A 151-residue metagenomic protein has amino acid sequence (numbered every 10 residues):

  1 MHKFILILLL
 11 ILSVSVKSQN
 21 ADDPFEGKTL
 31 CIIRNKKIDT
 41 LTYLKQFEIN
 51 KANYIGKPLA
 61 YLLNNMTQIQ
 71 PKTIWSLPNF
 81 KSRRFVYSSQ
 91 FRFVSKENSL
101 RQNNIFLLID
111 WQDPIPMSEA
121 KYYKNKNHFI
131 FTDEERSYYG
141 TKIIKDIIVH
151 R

Functional and structural regions predicted by a protein language model:
M1-P24: Bacterial Sec-dependent N-terminal signal peptides
N20-R151: Residues within mature, well-folded domains
